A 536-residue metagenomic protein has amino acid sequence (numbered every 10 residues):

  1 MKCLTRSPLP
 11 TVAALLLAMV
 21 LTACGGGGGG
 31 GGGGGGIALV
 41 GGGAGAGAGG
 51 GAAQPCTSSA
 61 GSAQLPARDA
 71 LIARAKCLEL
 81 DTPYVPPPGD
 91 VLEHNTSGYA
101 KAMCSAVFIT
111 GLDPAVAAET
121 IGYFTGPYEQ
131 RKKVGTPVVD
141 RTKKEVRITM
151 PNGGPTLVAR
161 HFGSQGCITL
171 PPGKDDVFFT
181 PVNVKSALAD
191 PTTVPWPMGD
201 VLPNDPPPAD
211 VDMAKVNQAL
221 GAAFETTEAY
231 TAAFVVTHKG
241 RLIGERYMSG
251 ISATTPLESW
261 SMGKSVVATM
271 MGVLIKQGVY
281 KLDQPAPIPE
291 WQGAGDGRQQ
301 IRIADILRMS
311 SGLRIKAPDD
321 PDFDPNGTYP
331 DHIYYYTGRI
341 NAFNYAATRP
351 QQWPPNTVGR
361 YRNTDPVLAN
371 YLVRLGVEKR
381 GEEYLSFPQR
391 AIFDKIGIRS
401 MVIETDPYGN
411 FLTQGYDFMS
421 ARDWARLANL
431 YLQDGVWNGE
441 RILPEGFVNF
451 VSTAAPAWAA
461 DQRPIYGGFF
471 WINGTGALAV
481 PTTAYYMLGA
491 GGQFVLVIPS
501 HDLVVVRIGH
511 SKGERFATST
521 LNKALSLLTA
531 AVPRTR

Functional and structural regions predicted by a protein language model:
V20-A23: C-terminal motif of bacterial Sec signal peptides marking the signal peptidase cleavage site
G25-G29: Bacterial signal peptide processing site
G199-K239: Beta-lactamase-like hydrolase cores
A214-L220, R241-R246, Y280, P285-P287 (+2 more regions): Short, charged, amphipathic alpha-helices and their helix-cap/turn boundaries
G240, L257-D283, I306, A369-V373 (+1 more regions): Active-site SXXK
A268, M309, D365-L375, G415-W437 (+1 more regions): Active-site-proximal alpha-helical segments within enzyme catalytic domains
Q277-R314, P318, T348-Q352, E378-G415 (+1 more regions): Active-site helix/loop module of the DD-peptidase/beta-lactamase fold, centered on the serine-lysine SxxK catalytic
I398-T405, N449-V504: Active-site Gly/Thr loop motif
